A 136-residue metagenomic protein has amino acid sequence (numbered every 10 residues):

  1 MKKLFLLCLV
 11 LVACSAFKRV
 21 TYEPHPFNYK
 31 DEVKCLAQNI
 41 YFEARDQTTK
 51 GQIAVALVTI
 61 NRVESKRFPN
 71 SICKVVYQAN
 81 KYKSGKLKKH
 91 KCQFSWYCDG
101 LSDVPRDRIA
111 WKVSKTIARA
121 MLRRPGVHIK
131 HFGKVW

Functional and structural regions predicted by a protein language model:
K3-V12: Sec-dependent N-terminal signal peptides
S15-W136: Bacterial extracytoplasmic/cell-wall-associated proteins, especially those involved in peptidoglycan
